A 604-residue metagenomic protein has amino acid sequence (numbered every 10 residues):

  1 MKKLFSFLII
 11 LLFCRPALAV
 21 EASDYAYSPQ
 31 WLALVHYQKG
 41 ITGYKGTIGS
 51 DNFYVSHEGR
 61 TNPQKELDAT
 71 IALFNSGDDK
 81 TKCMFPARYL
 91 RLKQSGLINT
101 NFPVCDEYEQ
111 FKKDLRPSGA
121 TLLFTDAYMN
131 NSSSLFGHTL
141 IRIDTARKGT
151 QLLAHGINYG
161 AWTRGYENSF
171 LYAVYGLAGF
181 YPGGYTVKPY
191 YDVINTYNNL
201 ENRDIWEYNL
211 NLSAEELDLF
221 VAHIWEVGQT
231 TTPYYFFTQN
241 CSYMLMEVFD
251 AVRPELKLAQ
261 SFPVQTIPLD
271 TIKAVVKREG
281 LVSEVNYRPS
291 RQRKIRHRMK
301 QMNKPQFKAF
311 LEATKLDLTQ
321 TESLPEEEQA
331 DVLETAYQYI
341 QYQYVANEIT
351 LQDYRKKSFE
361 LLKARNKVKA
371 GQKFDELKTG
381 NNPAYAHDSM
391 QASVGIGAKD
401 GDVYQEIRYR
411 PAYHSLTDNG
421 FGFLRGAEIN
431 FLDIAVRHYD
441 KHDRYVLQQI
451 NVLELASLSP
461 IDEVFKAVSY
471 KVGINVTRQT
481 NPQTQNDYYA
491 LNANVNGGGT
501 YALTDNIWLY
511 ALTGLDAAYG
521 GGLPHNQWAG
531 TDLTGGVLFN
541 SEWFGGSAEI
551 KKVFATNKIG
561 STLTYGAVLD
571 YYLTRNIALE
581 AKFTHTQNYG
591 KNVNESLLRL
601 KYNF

Functional and structural regions predicted by a protein language model:
V20-L177, E322-S457: N-terminal accessory segments that precede or flank the first globular/catalytic domain
Y190-T266, A518-G520, W543, F583 (+2 more regions): Active-site nucleophile-His-acid catalytic modules used for acyl/amide transfer and hydrolysis across diverse enzymes
D270-E360: Long, charge-rich alpha-helical interaction segments
M390-V394, N430-L432, K466-V472, I507-T513 (+5 more regions): Transmembrane beta-strands of outer-membrane beta-barrel proteins
I396-D402, Y413-S415, A435-H442, E454-A456 (+7 more regions): Transmembrane beta-strands of outer-membrane beta-barrel pores
I407, I450-V452, A493-G497, L533-G535 (+2 more regions): Membrane-embedded beta-strands of outer-membrane beta-barrel proteins, especially the hydrophobic/small aromatic
Y409, N592-F604: Outer-membrane beta-barrel "beta-signal"
S415-G422, S457-F465, Y501-L509, N540-A548 (+1 more regions): Repeated loop/turn-to-beta-strand initiation elements of outer-membrane beta-barrel proteins
